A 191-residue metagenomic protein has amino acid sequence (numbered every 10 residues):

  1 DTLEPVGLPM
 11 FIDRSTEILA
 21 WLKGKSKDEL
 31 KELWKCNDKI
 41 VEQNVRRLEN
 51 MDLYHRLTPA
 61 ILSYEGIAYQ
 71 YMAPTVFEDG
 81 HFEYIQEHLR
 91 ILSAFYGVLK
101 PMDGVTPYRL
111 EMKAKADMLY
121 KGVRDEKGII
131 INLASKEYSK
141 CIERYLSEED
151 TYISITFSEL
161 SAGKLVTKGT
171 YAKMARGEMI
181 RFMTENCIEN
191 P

Functional and structural regions predicted by a protein language model:
D1-D79: Active-site helix-to-loop segments that bind/position phosphate- or nucleotide-bearing substrates and donors across
P74-P191: Internal, well-folded beta-alpha domain core
